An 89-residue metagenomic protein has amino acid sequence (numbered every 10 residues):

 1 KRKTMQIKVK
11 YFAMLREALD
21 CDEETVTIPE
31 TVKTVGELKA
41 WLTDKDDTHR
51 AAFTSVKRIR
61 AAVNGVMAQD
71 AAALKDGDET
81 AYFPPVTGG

Functional and structural regions predicted by a protein language model:
K1-G88: Ubiquitin-like/PB1-type beta-grasp interaction modules and other compact soluble beta-rich domains
